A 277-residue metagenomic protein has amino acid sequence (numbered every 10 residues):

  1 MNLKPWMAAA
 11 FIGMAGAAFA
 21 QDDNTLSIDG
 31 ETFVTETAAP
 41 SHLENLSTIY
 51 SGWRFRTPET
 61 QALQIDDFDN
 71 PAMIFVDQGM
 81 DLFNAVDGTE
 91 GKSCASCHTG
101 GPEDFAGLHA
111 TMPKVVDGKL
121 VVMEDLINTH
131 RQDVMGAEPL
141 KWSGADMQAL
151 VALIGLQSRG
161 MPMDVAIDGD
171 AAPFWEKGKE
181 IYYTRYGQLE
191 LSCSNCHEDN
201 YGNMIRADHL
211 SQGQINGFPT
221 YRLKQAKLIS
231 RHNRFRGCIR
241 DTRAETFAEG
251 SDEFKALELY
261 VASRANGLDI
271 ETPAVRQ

Functional and structural regions predicted by a protein language model:
K4-M7, I12, A17-F75, E103 (+4 more regions): Post-cleavage N-terminal segment of exported redox proteins
D87-P102, L150, G178, Q188-N200 (+2 more regions): The canonical Cys-X-X-Cys-His
T89-A95, E103-D104, R206-H209, V275-R276: Extended intrinsically disordered, low-complexity coil regions enriched in Ser, Thr, Gly, Ala and often Pro
F105-T111, M204-L210, I270-T272: Short, solvent-exposed loop/turn and secondary-structure capping segments
H109-D117, H209-F218: Short cysteine/histidine-rich metal-coordination sites, predominantly Zn2+-binding motifs
L156-D208: Extended amphipathic alpha-helical interaction segments
L189-E190, G202-D208, D241-A248, G267-L268: Substrate-binding/catalytic groove segments of enzymes that remodel or degrade extracellular structural polymers
